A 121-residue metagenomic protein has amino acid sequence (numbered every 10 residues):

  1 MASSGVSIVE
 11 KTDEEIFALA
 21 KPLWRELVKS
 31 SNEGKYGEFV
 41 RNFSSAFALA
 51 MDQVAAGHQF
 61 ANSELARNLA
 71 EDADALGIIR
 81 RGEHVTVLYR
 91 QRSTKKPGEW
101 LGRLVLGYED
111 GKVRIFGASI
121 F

Functional and structural regions predicted by a protein language model:
M1-E33: Short, low-complexity N-terminal intrinsically disordered segments enriched in polar/charged residues
L23, A48-A50: Localized chelating/binding microdomains that coordinate divalent metal ions or stabilize phosphate-bearing
N32-A46: Short, well-ordered alpha-helical segments enriched in acidic and aromatic residues
S45-A48, R92: A short interface-forming secondary-structure element
M51-A55: Boundary/linker segments of alpha-helical solenoid repeat arrays
G57-Y108, G117-F121: Surface-exposed, charged secondary-structure patches
